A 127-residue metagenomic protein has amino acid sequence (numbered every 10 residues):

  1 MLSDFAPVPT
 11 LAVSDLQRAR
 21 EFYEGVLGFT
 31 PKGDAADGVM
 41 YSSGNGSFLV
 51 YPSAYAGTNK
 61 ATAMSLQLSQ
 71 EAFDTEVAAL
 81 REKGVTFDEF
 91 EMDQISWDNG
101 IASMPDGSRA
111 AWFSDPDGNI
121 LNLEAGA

Functional and structural regions predicted by a protein language model:
M1-R20, S47, A63-L66, E124-A127: N-terminal beta-strand motif that seeds the catalytic metal site of vicinal oxygen chelate
M1-S3, P31, A56-T58, P105: A generic structural micro-feature
L2, A78, K83-A127: Vicinal oxygen chelate
A6-S14, V39-S42, A56-T86, R109-S114: Vicinal oxygen chelate
T10-F48, S53-A54: Core segments of cupin and vicinal oxygen chelate
L27-K32, Q67-S69, I101-S103: Short linear motifs in intrinsically disordered
A35-G38, T58, I95-S96, D106-G107: Short acidic/glycine-enriched loop/turn segments that link adjacent beta-strands
A54-A56, G126: Short polar/acidic secondary-structure junctions
